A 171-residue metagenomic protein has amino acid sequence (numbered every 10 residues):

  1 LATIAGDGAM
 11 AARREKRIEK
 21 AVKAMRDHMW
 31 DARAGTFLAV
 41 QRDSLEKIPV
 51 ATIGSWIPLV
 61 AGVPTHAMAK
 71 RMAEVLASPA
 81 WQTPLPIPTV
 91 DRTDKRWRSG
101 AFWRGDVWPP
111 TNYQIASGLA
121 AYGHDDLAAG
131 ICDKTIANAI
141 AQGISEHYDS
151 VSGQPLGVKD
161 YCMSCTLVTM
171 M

Functional and structural regions predicted by a protein language model:
L1-G8, I57-M68, Y113-D125, V168-M171: Well-ordered alpha-helical scaffold segments within catalytic/enzyme domains
I4-R26, A67-P79, G123-N138: Extended, well-ordered alpha-helical scaffold segments
K20-V107, I140-M171: Extended glycan-interaction surfaces of carbohydrate-active proteins
P110: Conserved active-site and cofactor/substrate-binding residues in soluble primary-metabolism enzymes
